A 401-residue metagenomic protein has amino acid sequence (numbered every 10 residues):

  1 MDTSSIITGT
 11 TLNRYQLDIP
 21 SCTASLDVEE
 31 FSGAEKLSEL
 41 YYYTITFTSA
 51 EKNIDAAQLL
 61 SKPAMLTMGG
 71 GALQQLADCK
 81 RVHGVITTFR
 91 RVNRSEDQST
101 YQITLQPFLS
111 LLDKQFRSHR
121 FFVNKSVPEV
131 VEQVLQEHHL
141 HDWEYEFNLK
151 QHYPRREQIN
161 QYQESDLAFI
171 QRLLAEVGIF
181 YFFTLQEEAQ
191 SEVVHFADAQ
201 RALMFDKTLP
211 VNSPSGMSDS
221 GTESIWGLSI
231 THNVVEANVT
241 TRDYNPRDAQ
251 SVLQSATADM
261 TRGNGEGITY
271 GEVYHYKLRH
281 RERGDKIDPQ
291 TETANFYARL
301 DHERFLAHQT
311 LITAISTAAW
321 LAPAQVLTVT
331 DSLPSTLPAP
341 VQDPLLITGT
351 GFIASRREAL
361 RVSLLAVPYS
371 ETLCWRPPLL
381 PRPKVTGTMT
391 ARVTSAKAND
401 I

Functional and structural regions predicted by a protein language model:
M1-I401: Amphipathic alpha-helical and helix-coil boundary elements used as assembly and membrane-proximal scaffolds
